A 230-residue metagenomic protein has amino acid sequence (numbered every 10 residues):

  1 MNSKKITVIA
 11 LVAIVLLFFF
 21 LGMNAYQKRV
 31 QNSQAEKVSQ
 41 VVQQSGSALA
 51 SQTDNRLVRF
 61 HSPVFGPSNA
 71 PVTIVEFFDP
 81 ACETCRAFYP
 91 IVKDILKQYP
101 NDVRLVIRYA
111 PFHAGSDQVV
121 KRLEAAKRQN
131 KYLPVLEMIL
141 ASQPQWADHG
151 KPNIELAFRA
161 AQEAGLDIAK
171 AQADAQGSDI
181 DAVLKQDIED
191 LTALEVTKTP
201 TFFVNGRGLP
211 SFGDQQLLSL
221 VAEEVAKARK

Functional and structural regions predicted by a protein language model:
M1-Q34, R159-K230: C-terminal cap of thioredoxin/glutaredoxin-like
Y26-A48: Ser/Thr/Pro/Gly-rich low-complexity linker/stalk segments immediately outside membranes or between
D54-V72, K97: A short beta-strand-turn-helix
R56-L57, A87, V183: Short secondary-structure boundary/capping elements
R59-P63, I91-K93, I188-D190: A generic local structural motif
P63-F65, W146, L209: Short clusters of hydrophobic/aromatic residues that line enzyme substrate/ligand-binding pockets
P67, E76, S211: Conserved strand-loop elements at the edges of beta-sheets that form or border functional pockets
A70, V75-A81, R86-Q162, T192-T197 (+1 more regions): Structural alpha/beta surface segment adjacent to cysteine/selenocysteine redox centers across thiol/disulfide enzymes
